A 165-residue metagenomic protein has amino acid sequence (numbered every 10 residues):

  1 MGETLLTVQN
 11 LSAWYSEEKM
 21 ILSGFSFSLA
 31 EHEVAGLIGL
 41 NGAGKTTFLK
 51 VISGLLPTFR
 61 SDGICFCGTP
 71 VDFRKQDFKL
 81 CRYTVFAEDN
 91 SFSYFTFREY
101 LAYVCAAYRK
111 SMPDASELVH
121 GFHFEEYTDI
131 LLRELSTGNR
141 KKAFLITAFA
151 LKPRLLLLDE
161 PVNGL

Functional and structural regions predicted by a protein language model:
M1-E31: A short, flexible loop at the N-terminus of ABC-type nucleotide-binding domains that lies
I38-L40: The feature captures the beta-strand-to-loop junction immediately N-terminal to the Walker
S53: Helix-to-loop junction immediately C-terminal to a conserved catalytic motif
T58-F78: Conserved ABC transporter NBD signature motif
M112-T128: Conserved ABC ATPase "signature" region
L145: Hydrophobic anchor residue at the start of the ABC signature
F149-A150: ABC ATPase C-loop
L156-E160: Catalytic Walker B motif of ABC-type/P-loop ATPase nucleotide-binding domains
